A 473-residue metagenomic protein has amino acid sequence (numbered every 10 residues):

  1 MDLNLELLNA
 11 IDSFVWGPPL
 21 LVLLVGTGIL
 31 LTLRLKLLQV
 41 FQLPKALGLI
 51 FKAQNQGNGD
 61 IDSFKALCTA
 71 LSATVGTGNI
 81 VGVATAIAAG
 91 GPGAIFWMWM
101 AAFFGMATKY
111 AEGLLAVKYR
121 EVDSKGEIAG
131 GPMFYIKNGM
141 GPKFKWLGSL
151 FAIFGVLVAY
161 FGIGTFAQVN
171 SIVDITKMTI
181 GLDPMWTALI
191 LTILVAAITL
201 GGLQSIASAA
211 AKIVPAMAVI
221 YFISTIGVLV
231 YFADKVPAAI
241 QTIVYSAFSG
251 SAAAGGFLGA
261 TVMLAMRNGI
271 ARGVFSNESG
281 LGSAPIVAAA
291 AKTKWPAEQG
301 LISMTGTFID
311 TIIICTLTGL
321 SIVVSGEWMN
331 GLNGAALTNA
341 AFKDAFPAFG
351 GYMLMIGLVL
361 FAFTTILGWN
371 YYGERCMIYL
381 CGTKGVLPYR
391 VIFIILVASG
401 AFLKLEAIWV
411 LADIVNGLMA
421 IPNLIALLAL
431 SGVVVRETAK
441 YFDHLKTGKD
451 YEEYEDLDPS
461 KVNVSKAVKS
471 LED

Functional and structural regions predicted by a protein language model:
M1-T77, I87-A94, G105, A398 (+2 more regions): N-terminal alpha-helical transmembrane segments of multi-pass membrane transport and channel/translocase proteins
L3-N4, R34-Q39, G78-V83, P92 (+6 more regions): Transmembrane helix-loop junctions in multi-pass membrane proteins
L23-L30, R34-L47, V169-T176, D183-V244 (+2 more regions): Membrane-interface loop-to-helix entry segments
T27, L31-T32, A101-G126, M133 (+2 more regions): Helix-loop-helix module between adjacent transmembrane segments
T32, E112-R120, S124, I226-T242 (+4 more regions): Extracellular/periplasmic helix-exit of transmembrane alpha-helices
L37-S63, T85-I87, G91-I95, W99 (+4 more regions): Flexible loop linkers connecting adjacent transmembrane helices in multi-pass alpha-helical membrane transporters
G57-A89, L115-G139, L150-I153, L157 (+2 more regions): Alpha-helical membrane segments and immediately flanking helix-loop junctions that form or couple to the substrate/ion
F104-E112, L189-L203, V214-D234, R267 (+3 more regions): Selective recognition of specific alpha-helical transmembrane segments in multi-pass small-molecule
